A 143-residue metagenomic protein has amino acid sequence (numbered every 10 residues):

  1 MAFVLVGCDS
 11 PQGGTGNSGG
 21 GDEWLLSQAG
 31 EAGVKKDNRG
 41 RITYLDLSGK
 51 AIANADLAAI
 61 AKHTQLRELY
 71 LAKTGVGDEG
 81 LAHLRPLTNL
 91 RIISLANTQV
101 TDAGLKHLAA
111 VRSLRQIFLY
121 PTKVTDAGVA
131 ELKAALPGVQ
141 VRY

Functional and structural regions predicted by a protein language model:
M1-V4: Bacterial N-terminal signal peptides
G7-P11: Bacterial signal peptide processing site
G16-R41: Post-signal peptide N-terminal segment of mature Sec-exported envelope proteins
G30-E31, G40-Y143: Concave beta-strand-loop units of leucine-rich repeat
